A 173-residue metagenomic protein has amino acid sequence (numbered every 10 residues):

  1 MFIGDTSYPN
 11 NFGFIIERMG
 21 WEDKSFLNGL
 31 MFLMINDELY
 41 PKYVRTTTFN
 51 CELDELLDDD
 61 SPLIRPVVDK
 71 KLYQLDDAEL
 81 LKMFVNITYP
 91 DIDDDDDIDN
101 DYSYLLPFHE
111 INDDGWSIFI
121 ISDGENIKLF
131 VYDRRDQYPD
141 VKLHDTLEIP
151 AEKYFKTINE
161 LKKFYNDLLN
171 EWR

Functional and structural regions predicted by a protein language model:
M1-R173: Preference for intrinsically disordered or flexible, low-complexity segments and adjacent hinge/connector residues
